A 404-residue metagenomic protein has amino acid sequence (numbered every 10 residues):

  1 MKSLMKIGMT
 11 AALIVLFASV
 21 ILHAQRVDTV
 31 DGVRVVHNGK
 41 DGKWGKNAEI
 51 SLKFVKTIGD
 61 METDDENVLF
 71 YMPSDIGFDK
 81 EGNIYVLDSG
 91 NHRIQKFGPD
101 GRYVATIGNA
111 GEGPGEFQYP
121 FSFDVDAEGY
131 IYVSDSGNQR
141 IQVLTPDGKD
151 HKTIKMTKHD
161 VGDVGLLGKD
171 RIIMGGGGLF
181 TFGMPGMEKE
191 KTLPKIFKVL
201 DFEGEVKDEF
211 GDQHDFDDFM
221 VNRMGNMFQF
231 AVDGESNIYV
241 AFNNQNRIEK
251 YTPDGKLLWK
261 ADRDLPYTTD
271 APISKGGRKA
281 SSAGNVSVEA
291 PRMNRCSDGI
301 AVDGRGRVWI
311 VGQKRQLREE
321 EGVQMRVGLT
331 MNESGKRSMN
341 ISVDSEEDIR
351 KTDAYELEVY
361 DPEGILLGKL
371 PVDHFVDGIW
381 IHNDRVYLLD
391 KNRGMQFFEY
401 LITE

Functional and structural regions predicted by a protein language model:
M1-I7: Positively charged n-region of N-terminal signal peptides that target proteins for export
G8-V20: Bacterial N-terminal signal peptides
H23-E404: Eukaryotic scaffold repeat domains enriched in small/polar residues
